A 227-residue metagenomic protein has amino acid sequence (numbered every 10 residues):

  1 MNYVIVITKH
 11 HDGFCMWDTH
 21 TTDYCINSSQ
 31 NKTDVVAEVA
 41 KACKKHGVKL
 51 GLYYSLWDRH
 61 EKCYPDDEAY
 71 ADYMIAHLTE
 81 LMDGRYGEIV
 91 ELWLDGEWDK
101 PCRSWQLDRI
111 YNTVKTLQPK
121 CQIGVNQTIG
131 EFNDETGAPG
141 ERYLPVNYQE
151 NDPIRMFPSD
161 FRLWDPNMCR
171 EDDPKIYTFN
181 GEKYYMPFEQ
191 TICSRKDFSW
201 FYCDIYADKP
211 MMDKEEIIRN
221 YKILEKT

Functional and structural regions predicted by a protein language model:
M1-T227: Mature catalytic domains of secreted/periplasmic carbohydrate-active enzymes
